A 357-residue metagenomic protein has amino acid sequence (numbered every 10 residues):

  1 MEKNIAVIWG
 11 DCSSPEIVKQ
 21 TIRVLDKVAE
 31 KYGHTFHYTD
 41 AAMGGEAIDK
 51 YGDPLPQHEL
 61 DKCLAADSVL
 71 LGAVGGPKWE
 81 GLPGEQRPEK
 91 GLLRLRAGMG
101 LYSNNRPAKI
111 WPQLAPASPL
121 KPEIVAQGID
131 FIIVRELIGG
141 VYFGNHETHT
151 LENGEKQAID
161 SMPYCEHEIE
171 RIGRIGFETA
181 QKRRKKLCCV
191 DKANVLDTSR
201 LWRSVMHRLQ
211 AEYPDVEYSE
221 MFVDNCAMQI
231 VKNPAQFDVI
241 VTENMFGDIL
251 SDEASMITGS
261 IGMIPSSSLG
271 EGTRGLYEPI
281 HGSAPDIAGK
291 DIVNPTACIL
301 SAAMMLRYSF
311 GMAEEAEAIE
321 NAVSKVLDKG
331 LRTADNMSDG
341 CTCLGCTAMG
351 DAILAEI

Functional and structural regions predicted by a protein language model:
M1-I5: Extreme N-terminal starter segment of soluble prokaryotic enzymes
A6-R23, V28-A29, N153-D224, Q236: Glycine-rich phosphate/diphosphate-binding loop of Rossmann-like nucleotide-binding domains
D11-S14, D67, V134, G176 (+4 more regions): Buried hydrophobic positions in well-ordered alpha/beta secondary-structure cores of metabolic enzymes
D26-H34, A65-S68, A97-N104, I110 (+9 more regions): Generic secondary-structure signature for well-ordered alpha-helical cores
G33-Q57, M228-I230: N-terminal beta-loop-helix "entrance" segment that forms/cooperates in small-molecule cofactor or anionic ligand
G45-I48, V231-L331: Glycine-rich phosphate/nucleotide-binding loop
D49-I159, M245: N-terminal glycine-rich phosphate/adenylate-binding segment common to multiple enzyme folds
I138-G139, F143-R183, L187-C188, A193-V195 (+2 more regions): Glycine-rich phosphate/pyrophosphate-binding loop and the adjoining helix
